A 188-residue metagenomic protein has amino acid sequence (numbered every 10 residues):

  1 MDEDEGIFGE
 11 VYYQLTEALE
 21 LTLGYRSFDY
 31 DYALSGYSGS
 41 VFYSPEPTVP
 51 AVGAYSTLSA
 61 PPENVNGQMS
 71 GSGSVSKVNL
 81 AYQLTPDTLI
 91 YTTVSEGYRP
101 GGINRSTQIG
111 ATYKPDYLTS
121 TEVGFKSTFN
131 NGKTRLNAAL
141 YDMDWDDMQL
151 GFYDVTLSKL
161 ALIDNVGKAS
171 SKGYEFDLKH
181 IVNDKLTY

Functional and structural regions predicted by a protein language model:
M1, A33-S70, N104-G110, L150-D164: Solvent-exposed loop segments that connect transmembrane elements
M1-E5, L15, D31-A33, N66-S74 (+2 more regions): Short sequence motifs at beta-strands and strand-loop junctions characteristic of Gram-negative outer-membrane
M1-P45, A81-Q83, N137: Face-selective signature of the C-terminal outer-membrane beta-barrel domain
E3-V11, S74-L80, I109, T119-V123 (+1 more regions): Hydrophobic, lipid-facing positions within transmembrane beta-strands of outer-membrane proteins
F8, S70-G71, Y98, Y141: Aromatic-residue hotspot detector
A54-S56, N79-A81, I90: Beta-strand elements of repeat-based all-beta scaffolds
Q83, L89-R99, S106, K114-Y174 (+1 more regions): Membrane-embedded beta-barrel scaffold of Gram-negative outer-membrane proteins
